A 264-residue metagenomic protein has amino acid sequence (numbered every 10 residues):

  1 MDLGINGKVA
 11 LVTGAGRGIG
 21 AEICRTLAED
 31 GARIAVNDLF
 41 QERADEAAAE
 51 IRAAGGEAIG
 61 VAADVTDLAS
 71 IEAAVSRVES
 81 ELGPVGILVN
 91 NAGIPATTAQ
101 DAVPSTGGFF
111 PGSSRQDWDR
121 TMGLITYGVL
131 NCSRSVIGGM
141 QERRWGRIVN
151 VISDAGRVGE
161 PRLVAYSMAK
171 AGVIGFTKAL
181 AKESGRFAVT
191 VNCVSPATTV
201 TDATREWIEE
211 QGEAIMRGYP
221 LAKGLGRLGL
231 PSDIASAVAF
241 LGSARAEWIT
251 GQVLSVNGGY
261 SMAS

Functional and structural regions predicted by a protein language model:
M1, D101-G108, R186, C193 (+2 more regions): A glycine/serine/threonine-rich, flexible loop-to-helix segment that serves as the NAD(P) cofactor-binding "lid"
L3-A35, L180: Canonical Rossmann dinucleotide-binding motif of NAD(H)/NADP(H)-dependent dehydrogenases/reductases, specifically
E72, P95-D119, E142, R162-A165 (+1 more regions): Conserved mid-core segment of classical short-chain dehydrogenase/reductases
G86, I94, G107-L130, W145 (+2 more regions): Catalytic Tyr-X3-Lys loop
S133, A169, T177: Active-site helix of classical SDR
G138, K182-E183, E247: Alpha-helical segment proximal to the catalytic Tyr-Lys
V158, A239, T250-S264: Short C-terminal tail/terminal secondary-structure segment of NAD(P)H-dependent dehydrogenase/reductase domains
G185, T190, I249-G251: Short, small/polar-rich loop/turn modules that mediate ligand/substrate recognition or access, typified
